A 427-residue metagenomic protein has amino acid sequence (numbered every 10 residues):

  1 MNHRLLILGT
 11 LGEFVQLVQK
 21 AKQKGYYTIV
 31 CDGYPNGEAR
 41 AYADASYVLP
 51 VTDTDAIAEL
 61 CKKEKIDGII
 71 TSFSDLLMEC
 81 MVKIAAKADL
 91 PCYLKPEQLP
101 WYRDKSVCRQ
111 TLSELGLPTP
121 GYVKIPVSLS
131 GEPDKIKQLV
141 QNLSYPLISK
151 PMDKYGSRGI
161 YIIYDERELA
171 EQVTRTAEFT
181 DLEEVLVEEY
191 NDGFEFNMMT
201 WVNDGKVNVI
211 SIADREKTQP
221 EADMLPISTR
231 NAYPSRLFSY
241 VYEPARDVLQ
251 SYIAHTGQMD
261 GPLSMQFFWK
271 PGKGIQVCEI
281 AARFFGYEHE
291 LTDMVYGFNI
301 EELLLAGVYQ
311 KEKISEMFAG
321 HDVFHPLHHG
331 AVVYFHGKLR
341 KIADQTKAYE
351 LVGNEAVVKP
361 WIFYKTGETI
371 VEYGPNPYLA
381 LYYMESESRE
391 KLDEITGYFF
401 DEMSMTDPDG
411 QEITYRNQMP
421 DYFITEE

Functional and structural regions predicted by a protein language model:
M1-L5: Extreme N-terminal starter segment of soluble prokaryotic enzymes
L6-Q16: Glycine-rich adenosine-cofactor-binding loop
Y27, K63-K105, G116-V127: A short, GP-enriched loop/loop-strand-helix hinge that lies immediately N-terminal to, or at the N-terminal rim
C31-G37: Short, polar loop motifs at secondary-structure junctions
P118-P120, N142, P146-S149, Y161-F194 (+3 more regions): Conserved ATP-binding module of the ATP-grasp superfamily
R167, E189-Q258, P262, W269 (+3 more regions): ATP-dependent carboxylate/phosphate-activation module, predominantly the ATP-grasp catalytic core and closely related
E188, M259-P271, E316-M317, T414-M419: A short glycine-rich, hydrophobically flanked beta-strand micro-motif that places a catalytic Asp/Glu for divalent metal
A306-E427: Peripheral (often C-terminal) accessory segments that flank ATP-dependent C-N-forming ligase machineries
